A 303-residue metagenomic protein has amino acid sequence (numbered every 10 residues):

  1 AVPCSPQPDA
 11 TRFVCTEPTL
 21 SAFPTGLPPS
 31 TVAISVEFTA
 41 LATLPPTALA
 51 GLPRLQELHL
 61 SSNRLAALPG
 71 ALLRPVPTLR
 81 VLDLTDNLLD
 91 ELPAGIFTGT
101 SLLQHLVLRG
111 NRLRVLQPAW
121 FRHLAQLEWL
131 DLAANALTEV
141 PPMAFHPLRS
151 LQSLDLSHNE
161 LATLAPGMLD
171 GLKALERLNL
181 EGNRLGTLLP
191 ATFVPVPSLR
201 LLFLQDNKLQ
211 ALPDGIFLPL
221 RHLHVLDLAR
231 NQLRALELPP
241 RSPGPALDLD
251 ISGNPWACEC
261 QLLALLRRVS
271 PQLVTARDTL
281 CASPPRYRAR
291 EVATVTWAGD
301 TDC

Functional and structural regions predicted by a protein language model:
A1, P6-R12, L201, A246-C303: Membrane-proximal C-terminal cap and juxtamembrane stalk of leucine-rich repeat ectodomains
Q7, P28, F38-L41, L52 (+10 more regions): Structural signal for repeat-unit boundaries in curved repeat scaffolds
P8-E57, S61-R64: LRR N-terminal entry segment and analogous cap-like coil->beta motifs
R12, A33, T43, E57 (+14 more regions): Conserved LRR concave beta-strand detector
P18, T39, L60-N63, L84-N87 (+7 more regions): Consensus "Asn ladder" position of solenoid repeat domains
S21, A42, A66, L89-D90 (+8 more regions): Leucine-rich repeat
A22-G26, P46-A50, G70-R74, A94-T98 (+7 more regions): Recurring C-terminal helix/loop segment of individual leucine-rich repeat
G186, P197-Q261: Ankyrin-repeat and related helical/solenoid repeat scaffolds used for protein-protein interactions
